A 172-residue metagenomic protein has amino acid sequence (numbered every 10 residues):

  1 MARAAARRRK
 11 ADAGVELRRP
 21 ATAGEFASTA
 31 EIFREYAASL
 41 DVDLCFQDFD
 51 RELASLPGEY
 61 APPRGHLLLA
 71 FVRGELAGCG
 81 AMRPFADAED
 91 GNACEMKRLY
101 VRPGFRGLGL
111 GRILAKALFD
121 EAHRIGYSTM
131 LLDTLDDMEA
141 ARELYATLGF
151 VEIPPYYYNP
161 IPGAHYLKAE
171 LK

Functional and structural regions predicted by a protein language model:
A2-A11, H165-K172: Terminal substrate-recognition subdomain of acyl/acetyltransferases
G14-E16: Extreme N-terminal starter segment of soluble prokaryotic enzymes
R19-K97, R102-P103, A115-A117, E121 (+2 more regions): Acetyl-CoA-dependent GNAT
R102-G104, L108, D136-D137: Active-site acidic-Proline motif in GNAT/NAT acetyltransferases
L108, R112, K116: Residues forming the Rossmann-fold NAD(P)(H) cofactor-binding site
A115, A122-D133: Conserved GNAT acetyl-CoA-binding A-motif
S128-L148, E152-K172: C-terminal "cap" of GNAT-fold acetyltransferases
